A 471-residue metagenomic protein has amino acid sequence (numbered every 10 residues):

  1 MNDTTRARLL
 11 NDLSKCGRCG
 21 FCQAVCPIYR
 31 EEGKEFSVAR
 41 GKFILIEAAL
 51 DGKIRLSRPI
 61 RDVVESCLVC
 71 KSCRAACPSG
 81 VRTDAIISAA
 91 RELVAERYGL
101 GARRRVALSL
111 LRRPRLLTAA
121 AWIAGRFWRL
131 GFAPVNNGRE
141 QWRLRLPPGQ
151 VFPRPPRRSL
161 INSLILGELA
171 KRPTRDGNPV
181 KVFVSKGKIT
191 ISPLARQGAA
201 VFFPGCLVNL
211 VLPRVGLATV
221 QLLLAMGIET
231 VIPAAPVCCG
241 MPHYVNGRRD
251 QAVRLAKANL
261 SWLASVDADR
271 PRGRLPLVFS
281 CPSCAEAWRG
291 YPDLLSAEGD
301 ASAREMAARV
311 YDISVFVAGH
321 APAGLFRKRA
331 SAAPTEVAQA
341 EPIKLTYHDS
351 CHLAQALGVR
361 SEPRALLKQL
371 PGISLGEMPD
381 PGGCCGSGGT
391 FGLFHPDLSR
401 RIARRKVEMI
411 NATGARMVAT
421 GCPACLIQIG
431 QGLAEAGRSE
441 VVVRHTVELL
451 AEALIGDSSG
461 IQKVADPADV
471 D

Functional and structural regions predicted by a protein language model:
M1-L13, K53-V64, L224-I228, L370-L375: Short, intrinsically disordered, charge-biased short linear motifs at domain edges
M1-N2, Y29-P59, G80-A107, R438-V447: Non-heme iron-sulfur electron-transfer modules
M1-R8, S37-R58, P213-R214, V359-K368 (+2 more regions): Short, charged low-complexity linear segments at domain edges
L10-Y29, S57, R61-V81, H352 (+1 more regions): Cysteine-centered iron-sulfur cluster-binding motifs in ferredoxin-type domains/subunits of redox enzymes
S14, G33-S37, R55, H243-D250: Alpha-helix capping and helix-loop boundary segments enriched in small/acidic/polar residues
F21-A24, K34-V38, E229-A234: N-terminal glycine-rich anion-binding loops that anchor highly charged ligand groups
A39-E47, R61-L68, P236, A354-A356: A short glycine/small-residue-enriched secondary-structure motif
T83-D471: Iron-sulfur cluster-binding electron-transfer modules in prokaryotic oxidoreductases
